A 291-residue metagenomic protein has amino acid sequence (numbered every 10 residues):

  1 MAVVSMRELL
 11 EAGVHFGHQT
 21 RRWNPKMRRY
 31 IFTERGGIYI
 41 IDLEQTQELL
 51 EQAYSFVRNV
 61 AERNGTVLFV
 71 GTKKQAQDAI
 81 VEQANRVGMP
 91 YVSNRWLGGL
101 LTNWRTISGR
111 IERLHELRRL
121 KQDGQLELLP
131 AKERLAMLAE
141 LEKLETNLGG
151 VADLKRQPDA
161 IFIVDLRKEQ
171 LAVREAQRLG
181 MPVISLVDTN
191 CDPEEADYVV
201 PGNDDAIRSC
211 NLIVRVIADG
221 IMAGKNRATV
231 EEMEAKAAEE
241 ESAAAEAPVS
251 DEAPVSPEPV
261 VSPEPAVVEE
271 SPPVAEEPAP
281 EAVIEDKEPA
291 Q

Functional and structural regions predicted by a protein language model:
M1-A2, N226-Q291: Intrinsically disordered, compositionally biased charged tails
M1-T66, T72-K73, Q77-K121, A131-A136 (+3 more regions): N-terminal cationic and glycine-rich segments that engage phosphates or anionic surfaces
G13, F69, I161, I213: Residue-level signature of catalytic and energy-coupling elements of molecular machines, predominantly ATP/GTP-dependent
F16-H18, L126-E127, T146-L154, M222-V230: Active-site phosphate-binding and catalytic loops of NTP-dependent enzymes
G71-T72, V164-D165, G202, S209: Small/polar loops that bind or transfer phosphate-bearing groups
Q75-A76, K168-E169, A206: Short phosphate-engaging motifs
V87-Y198: Long, charge-patterned amphipathic alpha-helical coiled-coil/hairpin "stalk" segments used as oligomerization
L171-A235: Short glycine/threonine-rich loop/turn motifs
